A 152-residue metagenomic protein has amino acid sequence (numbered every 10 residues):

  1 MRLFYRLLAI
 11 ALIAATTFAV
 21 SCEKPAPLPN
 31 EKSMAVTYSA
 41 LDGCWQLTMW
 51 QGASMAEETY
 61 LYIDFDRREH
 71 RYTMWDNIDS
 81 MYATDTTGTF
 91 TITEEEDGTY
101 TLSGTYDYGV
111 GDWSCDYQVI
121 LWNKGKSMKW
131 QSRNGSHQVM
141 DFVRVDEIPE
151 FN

Functional and structural regions predicted by a protein language model:
M1-A9: Bacterial N-terminal signal peptides that target proteins for export
F18-S21: C-terminal motif of bacterial Sec signal peptides marking the signal peptidase cleavage site
E23-P25: Bacterial signal peptide processing site
L28-Q46: N-terminal helix-cap/turn-to-beta initiation motif at the start of protein domains
N30, D85-E95, S127-N152: Edge beta-strand at a domain terminus
L41-R71, T105-W113: Short, solvent-exposed loop/hinge segments that bridge or flank secondary-structure elements
M55-T101: N-terminal glycine/threonine-rich, aromatic-flanked beta-hairpin/loop signature
G98-I120: An anionic, turn-rich surface loop/hairpin at beta-sheet edges that serves as a generic interaction/coordination patch
